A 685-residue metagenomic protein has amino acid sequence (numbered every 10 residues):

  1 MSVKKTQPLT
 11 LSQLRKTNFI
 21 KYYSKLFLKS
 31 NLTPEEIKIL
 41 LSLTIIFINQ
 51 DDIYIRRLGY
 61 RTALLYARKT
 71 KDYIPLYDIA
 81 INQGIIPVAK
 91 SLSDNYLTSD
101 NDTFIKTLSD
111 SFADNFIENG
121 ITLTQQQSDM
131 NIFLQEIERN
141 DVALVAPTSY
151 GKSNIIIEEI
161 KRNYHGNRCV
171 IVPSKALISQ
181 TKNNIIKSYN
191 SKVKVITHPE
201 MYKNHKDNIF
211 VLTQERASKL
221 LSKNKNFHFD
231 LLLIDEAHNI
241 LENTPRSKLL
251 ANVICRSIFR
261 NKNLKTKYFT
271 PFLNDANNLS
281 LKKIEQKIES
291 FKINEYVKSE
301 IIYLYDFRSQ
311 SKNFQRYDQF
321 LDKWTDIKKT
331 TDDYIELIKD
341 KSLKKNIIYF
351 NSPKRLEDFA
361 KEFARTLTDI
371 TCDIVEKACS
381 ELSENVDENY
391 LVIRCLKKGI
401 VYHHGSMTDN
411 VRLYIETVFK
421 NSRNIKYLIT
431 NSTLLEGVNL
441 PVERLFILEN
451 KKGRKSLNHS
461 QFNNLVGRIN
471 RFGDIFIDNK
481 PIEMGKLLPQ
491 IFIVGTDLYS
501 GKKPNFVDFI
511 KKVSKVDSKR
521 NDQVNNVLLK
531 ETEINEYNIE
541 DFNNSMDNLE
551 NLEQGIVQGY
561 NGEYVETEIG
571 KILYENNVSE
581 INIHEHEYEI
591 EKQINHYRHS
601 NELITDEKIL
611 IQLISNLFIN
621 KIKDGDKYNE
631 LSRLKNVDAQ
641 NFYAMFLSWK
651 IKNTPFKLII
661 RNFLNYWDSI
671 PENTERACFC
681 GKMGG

Functional and structural regions predicted by a protein language model:
M1-G685: N-terminal helicase ATP-binding lobe
